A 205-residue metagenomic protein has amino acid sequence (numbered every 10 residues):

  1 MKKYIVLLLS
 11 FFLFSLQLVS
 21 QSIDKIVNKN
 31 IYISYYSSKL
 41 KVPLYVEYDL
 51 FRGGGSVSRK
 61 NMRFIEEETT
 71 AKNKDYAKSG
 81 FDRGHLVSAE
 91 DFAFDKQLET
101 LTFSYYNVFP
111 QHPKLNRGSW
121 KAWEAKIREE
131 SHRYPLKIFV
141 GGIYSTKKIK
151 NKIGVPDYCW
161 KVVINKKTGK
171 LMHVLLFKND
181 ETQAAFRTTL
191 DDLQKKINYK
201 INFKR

Functional and structural regions predicted by a protein language model:
Y4-F14: Sec-dependent N-terminal signal peptides
F14-S15, Q97: Hydrophobic alpha-helical membrane context
S15-S22: Boundary at the C-terminal end of the N-terminal hydrophobic targeting segment
K25-D82: Short, His- and charge-rich active-site/binding loops that engage polyanionic ligands
E66-R205: Domain-level detector of nuclease and nuclease-like folds in predominantly extracellular/periplasmic contexts
